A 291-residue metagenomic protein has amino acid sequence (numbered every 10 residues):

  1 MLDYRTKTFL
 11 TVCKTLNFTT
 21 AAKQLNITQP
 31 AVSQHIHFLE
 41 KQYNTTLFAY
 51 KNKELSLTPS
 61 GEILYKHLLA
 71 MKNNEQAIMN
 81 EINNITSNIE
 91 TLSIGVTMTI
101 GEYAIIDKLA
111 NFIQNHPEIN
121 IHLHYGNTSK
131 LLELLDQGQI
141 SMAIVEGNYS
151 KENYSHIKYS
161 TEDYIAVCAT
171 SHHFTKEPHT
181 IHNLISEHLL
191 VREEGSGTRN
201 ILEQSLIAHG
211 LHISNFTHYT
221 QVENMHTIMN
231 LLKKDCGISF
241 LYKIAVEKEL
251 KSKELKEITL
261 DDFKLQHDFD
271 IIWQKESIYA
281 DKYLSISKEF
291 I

Functional and structural regions predicted by a protein language model:
L10-T28: Short helix-boundary/capping micro-motifs
E40-L57: A short LG(V/I)-centered, amphipathic sequence patch enriched for acidic residue(s) preceding the LG motif
Q42-Y43, L64-T86: Alpha-helical linker/hinge and terminal dimerization helices associated with HTH transcriptional regulators
T86, H156-L190, E194: Flexible hinge/capping segments at coil-to-helix
I89-K151: Central regulatory/effector-binding core of bacterial HTH transcription factors
A104, K256-I291: A late-sequence structural motif
N127-T128, L132, D136-Q139, V145 (+2 more regions): Hydrophobic hinge/microswitch elements
L189-G210: Secondary-structure junction motif
